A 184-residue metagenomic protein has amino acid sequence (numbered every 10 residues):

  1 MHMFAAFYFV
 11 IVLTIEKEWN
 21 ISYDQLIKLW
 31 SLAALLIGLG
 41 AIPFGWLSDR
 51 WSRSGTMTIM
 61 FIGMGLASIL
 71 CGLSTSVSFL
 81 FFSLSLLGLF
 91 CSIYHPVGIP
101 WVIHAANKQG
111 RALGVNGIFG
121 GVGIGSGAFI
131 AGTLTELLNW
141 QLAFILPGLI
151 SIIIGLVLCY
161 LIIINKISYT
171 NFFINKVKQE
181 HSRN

Functional and structural regions predicted by a protein language model:
M1-Y23: Extracytoplasmic
A6, A34-I42, I124-G125: Residue-level signature of mid-helix packing/kink "hotspots" within the transmembrane helices of 12-pass Major
T14, G45-W46, T133: Membrane-interface helix termini in secondary transporters
N20, S52, L73-S78, N107: Helix-breaking motifs and short loop linkers at transmembrane-helix boundaries and internal kinks in secondary membrane
L39-T75: Conserved MFS/SLC helix-loop-helix module at the cytosolic interface between two early adjacent transmembrane helices
S83-G121: Cytoplasmic helix-loop-helix junction between adjacent transmembrane helices in 12-TM secondary transporters
N116-K166: Helix-loop-helix hairpin linking two adjacent transmembrane segments in secondary transporters
Y160-R183: Flexible cytoplasmic inter-helical loops of multi-pass small-molecule transporters
